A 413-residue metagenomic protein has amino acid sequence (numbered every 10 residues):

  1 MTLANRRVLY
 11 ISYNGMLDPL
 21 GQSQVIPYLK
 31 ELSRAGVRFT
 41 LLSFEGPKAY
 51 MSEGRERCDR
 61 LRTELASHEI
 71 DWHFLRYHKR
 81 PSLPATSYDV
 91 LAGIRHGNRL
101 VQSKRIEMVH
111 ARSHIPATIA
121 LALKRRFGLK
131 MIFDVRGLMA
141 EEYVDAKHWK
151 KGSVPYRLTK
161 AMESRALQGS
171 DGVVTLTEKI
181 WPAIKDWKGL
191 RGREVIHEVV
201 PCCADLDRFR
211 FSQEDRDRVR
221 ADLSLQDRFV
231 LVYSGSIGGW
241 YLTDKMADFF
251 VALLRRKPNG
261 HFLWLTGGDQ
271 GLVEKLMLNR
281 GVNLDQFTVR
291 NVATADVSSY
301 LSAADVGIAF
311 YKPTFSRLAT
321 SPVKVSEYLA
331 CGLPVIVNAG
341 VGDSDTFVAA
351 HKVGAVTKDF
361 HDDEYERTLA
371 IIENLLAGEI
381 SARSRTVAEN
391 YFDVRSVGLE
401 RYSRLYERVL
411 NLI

Functional and structural regions predicted by a protein language model:
M1-R62, H68, D248-R256: N-terminal subdomain of nucleotide-sugar transferases
P19, Y241, T288-Y300, D305-L329 (+1 more regions): Nucleotide-sugar-dependent
R55-R62, R210-S224: A short helix/loop element that forms part of the nucleotide-sugar donor recognition site in Leloir-type
R95-R99, T118, A122-R126, M139-A140 (+1 more regions): Membrane-proximal helix-turn-helix segments that form the acceptor-binding/catalytic region of lipid-linked
K179, C203: Carbohydrate-associated surface elements
T266, G271-S299, V306: Nucleotide-activated donor-binding/catalytic signature segment of Leloir-type glycosyltransferases, i.e., the conserved
D345-I371: Change "using UDP/GDP/dTDP sugars" to "using nucleotide sugars
D359-D363, L376-R408: A charged, aromatic-enriched C-terminal amphipathic alpha-helix characteristic of glycosyltransferases across folds
